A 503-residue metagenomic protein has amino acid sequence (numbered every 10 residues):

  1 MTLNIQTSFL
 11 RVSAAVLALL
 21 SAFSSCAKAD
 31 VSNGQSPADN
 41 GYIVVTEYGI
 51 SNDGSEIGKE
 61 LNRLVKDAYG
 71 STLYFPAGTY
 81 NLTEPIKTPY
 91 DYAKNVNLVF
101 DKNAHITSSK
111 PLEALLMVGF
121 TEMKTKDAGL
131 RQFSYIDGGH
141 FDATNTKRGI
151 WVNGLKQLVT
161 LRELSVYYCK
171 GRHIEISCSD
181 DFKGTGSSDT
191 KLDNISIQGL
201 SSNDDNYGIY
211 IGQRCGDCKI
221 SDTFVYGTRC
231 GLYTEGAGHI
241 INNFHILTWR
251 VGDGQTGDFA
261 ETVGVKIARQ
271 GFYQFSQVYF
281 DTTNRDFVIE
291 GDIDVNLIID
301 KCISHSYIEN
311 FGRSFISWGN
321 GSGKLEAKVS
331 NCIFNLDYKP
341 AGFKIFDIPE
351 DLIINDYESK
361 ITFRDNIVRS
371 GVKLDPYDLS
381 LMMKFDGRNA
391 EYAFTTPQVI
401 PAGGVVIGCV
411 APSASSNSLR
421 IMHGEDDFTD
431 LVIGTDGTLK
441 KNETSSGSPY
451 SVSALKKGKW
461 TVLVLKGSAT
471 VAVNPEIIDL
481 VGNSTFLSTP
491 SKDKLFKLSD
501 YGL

Functional and structural regions predicted by a protein language model:
S13-A22: Bacterial N-terminal signal peptides
V31-N62: Right-handed parallel beta-helix/beta-solenoid
N62, G70-E113, F141, N145-T146 (+1 more regions): N-terminal extracellular ligand-recognition/capping segment immediately after the signal peptide
P89-Y92, T396-V406, V452-K459, S488-K492: Extracellular/lumenal carbohydrate-interaction signature centered on repeated Trp-anchored short motifs
I106-M123, F133-S134, G138-N203, G208-L381: Extracellular beta-rich repeat passengers
D378-L439, A469, D500-G502: Extracellular glycan-recognition modules
L439-T461: Short, aromatic/His-centered strand-loop micro-motif at the edge of beta-sheets
K459-K466, V471, P475: Short tryptophan-centered beta-strand motifs in secreted/extracellular beta-sheet-rich domains of glycan-recognition
